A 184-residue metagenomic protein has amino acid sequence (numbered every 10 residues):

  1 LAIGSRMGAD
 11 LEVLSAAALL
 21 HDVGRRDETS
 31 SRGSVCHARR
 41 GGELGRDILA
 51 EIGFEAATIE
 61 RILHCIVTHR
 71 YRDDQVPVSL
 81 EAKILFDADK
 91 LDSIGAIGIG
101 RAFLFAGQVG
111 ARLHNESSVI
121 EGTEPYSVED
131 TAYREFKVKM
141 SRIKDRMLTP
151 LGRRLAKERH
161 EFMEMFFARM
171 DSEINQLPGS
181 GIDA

Functional and structural regions predicted by a protein language model:
L1-S15, R40-I52: Alpha-helical phosphate/pyrophosphate-handling elements in metalloenzyme active cores
A2-G8, L20, D74-A184: Divalent metal-dependent phosphate-bond-processing catalytic cores, especially two-metal-ion Mg2+/Mn2+ enzymes that act
G4, G24-S31, L49, G53 (+2 more regions): Short amphipathic alpha-helical interaction patches enriched in hydrophobic/aromatic residues with interspersed Lys/Arg
A9-L19, A57-C65, S79-L85: Alpha-helical scaffolds flanking conserved acidic
L11-S15, H37, F54, T58 (+2 more regions): A generic short alpha-helical patch detector that favors 3-5-residue windows in or near N-terminal regions
E12-D27, C36: Surface-exposed, interaction-prone regions with an acidic/low-complexity signature
D27-R40, L155: Active-site metal-coordination segments of metallo-dependent hydrolases
S34-L80, L91: Helix-adjacent hinge/juxtasegments
